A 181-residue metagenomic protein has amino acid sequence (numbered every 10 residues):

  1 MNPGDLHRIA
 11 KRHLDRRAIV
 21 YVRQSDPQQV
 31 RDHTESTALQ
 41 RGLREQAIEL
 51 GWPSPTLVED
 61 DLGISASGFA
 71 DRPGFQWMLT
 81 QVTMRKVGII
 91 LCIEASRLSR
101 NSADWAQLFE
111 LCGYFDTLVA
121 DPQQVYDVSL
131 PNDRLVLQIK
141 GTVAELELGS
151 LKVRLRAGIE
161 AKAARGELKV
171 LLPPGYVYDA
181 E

Functional and structural regions predicted by a protein language model:
M1-A163: Short, structured surface patches at the beginning of a domain
E167-E181: Flexible glycine/proline-rich, aromatic-decorated loop/lid segments
